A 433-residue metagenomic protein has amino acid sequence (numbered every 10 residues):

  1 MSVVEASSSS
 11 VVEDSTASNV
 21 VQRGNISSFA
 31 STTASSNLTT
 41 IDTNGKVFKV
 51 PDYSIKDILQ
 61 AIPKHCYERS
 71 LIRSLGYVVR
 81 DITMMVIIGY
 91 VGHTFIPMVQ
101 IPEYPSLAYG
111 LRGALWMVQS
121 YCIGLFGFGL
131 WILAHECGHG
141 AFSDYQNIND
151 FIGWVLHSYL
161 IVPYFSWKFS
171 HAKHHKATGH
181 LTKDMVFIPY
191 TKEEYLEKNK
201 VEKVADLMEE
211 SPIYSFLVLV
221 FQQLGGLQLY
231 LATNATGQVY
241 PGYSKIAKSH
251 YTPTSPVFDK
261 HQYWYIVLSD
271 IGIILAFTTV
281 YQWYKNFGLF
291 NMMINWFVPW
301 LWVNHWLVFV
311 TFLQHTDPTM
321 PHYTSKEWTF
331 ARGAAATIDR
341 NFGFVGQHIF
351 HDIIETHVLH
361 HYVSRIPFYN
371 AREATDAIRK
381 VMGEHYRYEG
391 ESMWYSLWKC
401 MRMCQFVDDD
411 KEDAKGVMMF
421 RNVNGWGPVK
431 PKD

Functional and structural regions predicted by a protein language model:
M1-G124, S158-V298, Y369-D433: Non-catalytic, topology-defining segments of multipass membrane proteins
Y90, T94, R112-C122, F126-W154: General structural concept
C122-A134, P163-W167, L224-V239, W296-K326 (+1 more regions): Transmembrane alpha-helical segments that form the membrane-embedded catalytic/substrate-channel core of multi-pass
G127-Q146, W167-L181, Q314-D317, I354-R365: Acidic (Asp/Glu-rich) catalytic motifs at the cytosolic membrane interface
F142-I161, D184-K200, A205, E209 (+1 more regions): Juxtamembrane helix-capping/reentrant segments at transmembrane boundaries
G242-S269, T311-I349, H357: Multipass alpha-helical transmembrane domains of eukaryotic endomembrane proteins
H348-V381: C-terminal, well-structured subdomains that either form a transmembrane helix-short loop-helix hairpin in multi-pass
